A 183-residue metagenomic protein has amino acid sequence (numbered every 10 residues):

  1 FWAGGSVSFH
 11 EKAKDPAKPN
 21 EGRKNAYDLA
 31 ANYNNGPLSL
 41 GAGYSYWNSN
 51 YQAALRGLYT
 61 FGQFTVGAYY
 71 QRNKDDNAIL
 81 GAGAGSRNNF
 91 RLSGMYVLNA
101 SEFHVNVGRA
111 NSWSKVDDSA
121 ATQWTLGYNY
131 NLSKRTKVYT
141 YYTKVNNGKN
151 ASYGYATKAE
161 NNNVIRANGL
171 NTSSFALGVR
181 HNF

Functional and structural regions predicted by a protein language model:
F1-N32: Aromatic- and glycine-enriched pocket-lining scaffold segments that form the walls of small-molecule binding clefts
G4-S6, N106, Y139-Y141, G178: Outer-envelope exported proteins of Gram-negative bacteria
A17, L80, D117, N150-K158: Outer-membrane beta-barrel and related beta-rich outer-membrane complex signature in Gram-negative bacteria
K24-N131, Y142-K144: Detector for outer-membrane/organellar transmembrane beta-barrel domains, recognizing the amphipathic beta-strand
K74-D75, N147-A151, K158-N163: Acidic/polar low-complexity surface segments
L132-V138, G169: Short loop/turn motifs that connect adjacent beta-strands in outer-membrane beta-barrel proteins
Y141, N150-A156, R166-N168: Extended amphipathic alpha-helical coiled-coil/heptad-repeat regions
A167-F183: Outer-membrane beta-barrel "beta-signal"
